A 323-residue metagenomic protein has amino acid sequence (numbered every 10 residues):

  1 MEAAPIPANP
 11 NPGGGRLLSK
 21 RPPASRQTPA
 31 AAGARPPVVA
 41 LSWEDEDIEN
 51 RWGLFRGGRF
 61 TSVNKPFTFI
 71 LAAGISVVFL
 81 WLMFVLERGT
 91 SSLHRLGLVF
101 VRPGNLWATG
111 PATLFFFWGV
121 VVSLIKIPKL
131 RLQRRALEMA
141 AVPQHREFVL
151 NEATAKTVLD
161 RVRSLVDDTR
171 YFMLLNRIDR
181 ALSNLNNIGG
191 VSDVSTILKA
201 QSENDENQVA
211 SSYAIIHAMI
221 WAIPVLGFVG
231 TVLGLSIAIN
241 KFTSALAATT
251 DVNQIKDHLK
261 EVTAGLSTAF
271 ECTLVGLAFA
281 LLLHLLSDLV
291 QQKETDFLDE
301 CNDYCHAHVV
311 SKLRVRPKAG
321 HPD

Functional and structural regions predicted by a protein language model:
E2-E203, V310, R314-D323: Large intracellular
V63-G74, E203-S236, L274: Transmembrane alpha-helical segments and their cytosolic interface motifs in multi-pass membrane proteins
T90-F100, I239-T263: Membrane-interfacial helix-loop-helix connectors in multipass membrane proteins
N105-F115, H217-I223, S267-F270, L274: Alpha-helical transmembrane segments of integral membrane proteins, emphasizing hydrophobic/aromatic residues
F116, R170, L174, G190 (+10 more regions): Helical mechanochemical/support elements of P-loop NTPase systems and associated helical scaffolds
V121, A222-N240, S267, E271-L274 (+3 more regions): Residues within alpha-helical transmembrane segments of multi-pass membrane proteins, especially transporters, ion
S123-L137, A238-A248, D288-T295: Perimembrane helix-loop junctions in membrane proteins
S195, K199, A214, A248-D323: Channel- or pocket-lining gating/hinge segments that regulate access to a cavity or pore
